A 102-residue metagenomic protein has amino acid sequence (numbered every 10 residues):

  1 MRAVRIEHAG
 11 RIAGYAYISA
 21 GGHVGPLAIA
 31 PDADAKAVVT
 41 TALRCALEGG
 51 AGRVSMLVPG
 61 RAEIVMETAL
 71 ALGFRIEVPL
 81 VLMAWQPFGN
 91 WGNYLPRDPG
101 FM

Functional and structural regions predicted by a protein language model:
M1-M102: Intrinsically disordered, low-complexity, positively biased terminal segments
